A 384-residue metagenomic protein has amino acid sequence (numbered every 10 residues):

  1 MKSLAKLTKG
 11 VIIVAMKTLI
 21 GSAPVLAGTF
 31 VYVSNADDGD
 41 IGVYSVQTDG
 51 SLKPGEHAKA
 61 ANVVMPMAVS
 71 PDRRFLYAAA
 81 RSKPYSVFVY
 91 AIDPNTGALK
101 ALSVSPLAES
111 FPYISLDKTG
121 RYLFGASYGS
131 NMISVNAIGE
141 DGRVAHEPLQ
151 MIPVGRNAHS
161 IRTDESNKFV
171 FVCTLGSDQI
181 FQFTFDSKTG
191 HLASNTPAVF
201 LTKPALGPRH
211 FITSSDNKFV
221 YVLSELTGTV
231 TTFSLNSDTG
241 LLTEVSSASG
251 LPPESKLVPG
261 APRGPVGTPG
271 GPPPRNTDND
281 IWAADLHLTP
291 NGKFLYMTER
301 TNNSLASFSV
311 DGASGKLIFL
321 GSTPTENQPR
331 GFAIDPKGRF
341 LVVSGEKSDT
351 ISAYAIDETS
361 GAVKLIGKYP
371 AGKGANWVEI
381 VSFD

Functional and structural regions predicted by a protein language model:
L26-S51: An edge-strand/N-cap motif at the start of beta-rich repeat modules
A36, R81-S82, Y128, I138 (+7 more regions): Short loop/turn segments immediately following the C-termini of beta-strands
Y44-G50, Y90-G97, N136-R143, F183-L192 (+3 more regions): Short loop/turn segments immediately following beta-strands, especially the blade-tip and inter-blade linker loops
K53-K59, K100-S105, E147-I152, N195-L201 (+4 more regions): A short beta-strand motif characteristic of beta-propeller blades
G55-G120: Blade-loop segments of beta-propeller domains
A61-D72, L107-Y122, M151-F169, L201-N217 (+3 more regions): Beta-rich, blade/repeat-based domains predominating in secreted/periplasmic proteins but also intracellular
E346-D349, T359, K364-D384: Blade-level signature of beta-propeller repeat domains, shared across WD40, Kelch, NHL, RCC1 and BNR/Asp-box propellers
